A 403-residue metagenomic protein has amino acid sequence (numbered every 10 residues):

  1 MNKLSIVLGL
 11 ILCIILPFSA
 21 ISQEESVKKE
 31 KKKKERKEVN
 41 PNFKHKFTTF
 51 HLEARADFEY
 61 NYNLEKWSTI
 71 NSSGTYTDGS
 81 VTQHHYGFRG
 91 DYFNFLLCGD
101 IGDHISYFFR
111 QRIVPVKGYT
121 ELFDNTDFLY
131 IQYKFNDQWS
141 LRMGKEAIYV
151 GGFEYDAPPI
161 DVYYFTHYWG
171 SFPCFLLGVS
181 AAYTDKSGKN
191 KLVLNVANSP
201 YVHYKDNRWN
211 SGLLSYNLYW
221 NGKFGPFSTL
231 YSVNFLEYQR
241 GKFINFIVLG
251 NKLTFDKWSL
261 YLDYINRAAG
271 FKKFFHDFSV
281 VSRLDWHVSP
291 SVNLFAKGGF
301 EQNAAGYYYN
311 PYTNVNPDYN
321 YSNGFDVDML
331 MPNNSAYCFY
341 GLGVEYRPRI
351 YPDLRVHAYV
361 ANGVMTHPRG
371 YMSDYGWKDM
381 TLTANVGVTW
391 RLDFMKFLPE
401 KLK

Functional and structural regions predicted by a protein language model:
M1-K37, D393-K403: Cleavable N-terminal export/targeting peptides
E25-K37, K44, F58-Y86, H104-F109 (+3 more regions): Primarily recognizes Gram-negative and organellar outer-membrane beta-barrels
K34-F50, H104, Q138, V150 (+5 more regions): Short loop/turn motifs that connect adjacent beta-strands in outer-membrane beta-barrel proteins
F43-N61, Q83-Y201, G222-K223: Outer membrane beta-barrel
H45, D57-I70, G74-Q83, Y119 (+3 more regions): Outer-membrane beta-barrel pore domains
E53, Y92-N94, F128-Y130, G178-S180 (+5 more regions): Membrane-embedded beta-strand positions in outer-membrane beta-barrel channels/transporters
D91, N125, D137, F175 (+5 more regions): Exposed loop/turn and edge beta-strand positions of beta-sandwich/beta-sheet ligand-binding modules
V193-N245: Loop-centered beta-sheet repeat module
